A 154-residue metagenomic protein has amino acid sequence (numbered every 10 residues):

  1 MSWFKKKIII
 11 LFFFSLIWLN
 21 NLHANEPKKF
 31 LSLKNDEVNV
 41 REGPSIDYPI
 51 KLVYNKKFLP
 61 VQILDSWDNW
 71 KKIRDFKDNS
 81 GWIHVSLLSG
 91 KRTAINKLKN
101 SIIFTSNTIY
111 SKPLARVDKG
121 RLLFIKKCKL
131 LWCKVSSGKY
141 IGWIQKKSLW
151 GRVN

Functional and structural regions predicted by a protein language model:
M1, F14-S15, D36, D78: Generic secretory/membrane-interface signal
M1-I9: Bacterial N-terminal signal peptides that target proteins for export
I9-W18: Hydrophobic helical h-region of N-terminal Sec-dependent signal peptides in bacterial secretory/periplasmic proteins
L22-E42, L52-K57, L64-S106, Y110-K139 (+1 more regions): SH3-family beta-barrel domains
I46: Extracytoplasmic Gram-positive cell-surface binding/anchoring modules and repeats
